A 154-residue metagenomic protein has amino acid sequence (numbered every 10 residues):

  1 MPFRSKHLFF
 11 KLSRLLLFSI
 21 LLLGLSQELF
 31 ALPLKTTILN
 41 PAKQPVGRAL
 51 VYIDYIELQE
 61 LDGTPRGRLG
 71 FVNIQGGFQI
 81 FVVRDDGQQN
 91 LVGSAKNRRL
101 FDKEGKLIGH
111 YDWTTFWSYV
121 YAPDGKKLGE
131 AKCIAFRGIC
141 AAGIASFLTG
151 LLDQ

Functional and structural regions predicted by a protein language model:
P2-L16: Bacterial N-terminal signal peptides that target proteins for export
R4-H7, I20, R99, Y119: Helix-centric, low-specificity signal for extended rod-like, repetitive segments
S13-S26: Bacterial N-terminal signal peptides
F30-Q154: Long terminal segments
